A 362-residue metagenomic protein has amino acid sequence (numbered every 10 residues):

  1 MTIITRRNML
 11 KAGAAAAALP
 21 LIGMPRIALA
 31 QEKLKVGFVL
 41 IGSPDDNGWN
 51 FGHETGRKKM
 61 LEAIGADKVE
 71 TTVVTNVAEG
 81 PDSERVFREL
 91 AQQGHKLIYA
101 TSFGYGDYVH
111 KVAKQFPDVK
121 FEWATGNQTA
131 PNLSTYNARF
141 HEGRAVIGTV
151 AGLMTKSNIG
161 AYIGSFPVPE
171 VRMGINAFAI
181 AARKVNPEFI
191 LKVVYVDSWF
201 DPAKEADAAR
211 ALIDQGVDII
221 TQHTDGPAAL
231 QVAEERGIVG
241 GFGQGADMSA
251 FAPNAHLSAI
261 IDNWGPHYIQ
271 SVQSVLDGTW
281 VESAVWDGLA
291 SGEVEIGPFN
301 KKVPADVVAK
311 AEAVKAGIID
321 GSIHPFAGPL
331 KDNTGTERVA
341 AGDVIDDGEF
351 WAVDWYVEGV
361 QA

Functional and structural regions predicted by a protein language model:
N8-I27: N-terminal export signals
Q31-A362: A residue-level marker of the well-folded mature domains of exported/periplasmic proteins
